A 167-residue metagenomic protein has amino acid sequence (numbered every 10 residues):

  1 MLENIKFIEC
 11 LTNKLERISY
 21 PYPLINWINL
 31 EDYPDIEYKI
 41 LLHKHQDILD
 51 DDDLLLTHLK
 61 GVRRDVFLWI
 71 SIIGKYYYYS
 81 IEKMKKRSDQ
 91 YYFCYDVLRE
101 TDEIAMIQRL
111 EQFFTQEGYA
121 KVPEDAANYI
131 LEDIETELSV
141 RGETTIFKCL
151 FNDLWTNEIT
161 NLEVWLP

Functional and structural regions predicted by a protein language model:
M1-Q116, K121: Extended, charge-biased low-complexity segments that typically form long amphipathic alpha-helices/coiled-coils
T115-P167: Acidic, proline/glycine-rich low-complexity IDRs
